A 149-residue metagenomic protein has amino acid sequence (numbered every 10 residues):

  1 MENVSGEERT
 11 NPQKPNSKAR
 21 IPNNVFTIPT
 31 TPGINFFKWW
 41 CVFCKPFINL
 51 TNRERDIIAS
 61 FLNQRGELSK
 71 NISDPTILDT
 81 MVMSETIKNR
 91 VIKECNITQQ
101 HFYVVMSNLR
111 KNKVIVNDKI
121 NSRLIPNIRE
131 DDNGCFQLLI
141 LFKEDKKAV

Functional and structural regions predicted by a protein language model:
M1-F47: Long, low-complexity, charged/polar intrinsically disordered regions in eukaryotic proteins
F26-T30, T80, S84, D131: Intrinsic-disorder-associated interaction segments
I48-K88: Short helix->loop/beta-hairpin flanking segments within DNA-binding domains
D79, M83, V114-N117, K147-A148: Intrinsically disordered, low-complexity regulatory regions of eukaryotic nuclear gene-regulatory proteins
M83-T86, Y103-V104, N127: Short glycine/proline-centered loop/turn elements that form peptide/ligand docking sites
I92: The alpha-helix within a helix-turn-helix
I97, F102-R123: A short, conserved structural fragment
R129-V149: Short, amphipathic alpha-helical interaction segments positioned at domain boundaries
